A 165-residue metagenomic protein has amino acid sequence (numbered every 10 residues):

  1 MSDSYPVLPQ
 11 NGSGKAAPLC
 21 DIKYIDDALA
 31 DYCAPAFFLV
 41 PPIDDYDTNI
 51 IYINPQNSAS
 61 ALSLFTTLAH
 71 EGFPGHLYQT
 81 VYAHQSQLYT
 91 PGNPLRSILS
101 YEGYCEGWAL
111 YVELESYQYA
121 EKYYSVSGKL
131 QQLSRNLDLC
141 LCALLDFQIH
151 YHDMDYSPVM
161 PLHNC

Functional and structural regions predicted by a protein language model:
M1-C165: Long, His/Glu/Asp-enriched segments that create or flank divalent metal/ion-associated functional microenvironments
